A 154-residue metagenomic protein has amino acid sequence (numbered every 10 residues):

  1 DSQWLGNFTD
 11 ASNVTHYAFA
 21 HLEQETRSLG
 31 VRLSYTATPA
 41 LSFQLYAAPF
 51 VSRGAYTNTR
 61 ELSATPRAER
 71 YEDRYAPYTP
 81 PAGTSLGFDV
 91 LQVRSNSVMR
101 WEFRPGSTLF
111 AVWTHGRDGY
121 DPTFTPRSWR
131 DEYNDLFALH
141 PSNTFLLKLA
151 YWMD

Functional and structural regions predicted by a protein language model:
D1, P49-R53, H115-G119, M153: Transmembrane beta-strands of outer-membrane beta-barrel pores
D1-R32: Outer-membrane beta-barrel translocator/channel fold
S2-L5, A55-A64, D121-T125: Outer-membrane beta-barrel and related beta-rich outer-membrane complex signature in Gram-negative bacteria
W4-T15, D73-P80, R127-W129: Flexible, solvent-exposed coil segments and beta strand-coil junctions, predominantly the extracellular/periplasmic
V14-F19, A82-S85, E132-L136: Extracellular loop and loop/strand-boundary signature of outer-membrane beta-barrel proteins
F19-E25, S85-L91, L139-P141: Short sequence motifs at beta-strands and strand-loop junctions characteristic of Gram-negative outer-membrane
S95-W113, D135-D154: Outer-membrane beta-barrel "beta-signal"
